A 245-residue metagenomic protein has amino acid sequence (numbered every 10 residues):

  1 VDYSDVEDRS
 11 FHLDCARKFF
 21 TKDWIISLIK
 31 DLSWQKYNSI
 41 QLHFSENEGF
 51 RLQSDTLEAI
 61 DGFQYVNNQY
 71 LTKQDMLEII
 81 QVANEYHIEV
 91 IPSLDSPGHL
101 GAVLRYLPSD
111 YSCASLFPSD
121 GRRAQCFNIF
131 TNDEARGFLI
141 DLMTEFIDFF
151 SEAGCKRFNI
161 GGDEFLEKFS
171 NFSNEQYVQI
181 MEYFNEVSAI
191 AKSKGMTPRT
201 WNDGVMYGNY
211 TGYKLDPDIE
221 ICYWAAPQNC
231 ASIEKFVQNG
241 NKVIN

Functional and structural regions predicted by a protein language model:
V1-N159, D163, I190: Feature activates predominantly on carbohydrate-active enzymes
R123-E220, W224-N241: Active-site neighborhood of glycoside hydrolase catalytic domains
